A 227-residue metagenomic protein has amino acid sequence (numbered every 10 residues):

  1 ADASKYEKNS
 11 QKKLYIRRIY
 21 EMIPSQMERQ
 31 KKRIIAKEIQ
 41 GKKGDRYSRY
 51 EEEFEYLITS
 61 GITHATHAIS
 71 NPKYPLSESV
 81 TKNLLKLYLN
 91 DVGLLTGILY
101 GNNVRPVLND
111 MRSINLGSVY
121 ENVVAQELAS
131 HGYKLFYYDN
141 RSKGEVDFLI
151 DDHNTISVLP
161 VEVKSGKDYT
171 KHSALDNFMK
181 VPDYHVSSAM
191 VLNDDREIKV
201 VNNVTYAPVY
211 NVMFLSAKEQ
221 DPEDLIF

Functional and structural regions predicted by a protein language model:
A1-H153: Accessory nucleic acid-recognition modules appended to NTPase machines
L99-N102, S173-A174, V201-N203: Short conserved micro-motifs at the rims of enzyme active sites and ligand-binding pockets
Q126-L128, M179-P182: Metal-dependent nuclease catalytic cores in nucleic-acid-processing enzymes, especially RNase H-like/related
Y133, S157-V158, Y184-S188: Short glycine-/polar-rich loops that comprise or flank the Walker A/P-loop and associated switch/sensor motifs
N140, Y184-T205: Nucleic-acid nuclease catalytic cores
V158-K167: Active-site ExK catalytic segment of metal-dependent nucleases
K167-N177: Active-site-adjacent loop/helix micro-motif of nuclease/hydrolase catalytic cores
D195-F227: Domain-level recognition of nuclease-like catalytic cores that cleave nucleotide substrates
